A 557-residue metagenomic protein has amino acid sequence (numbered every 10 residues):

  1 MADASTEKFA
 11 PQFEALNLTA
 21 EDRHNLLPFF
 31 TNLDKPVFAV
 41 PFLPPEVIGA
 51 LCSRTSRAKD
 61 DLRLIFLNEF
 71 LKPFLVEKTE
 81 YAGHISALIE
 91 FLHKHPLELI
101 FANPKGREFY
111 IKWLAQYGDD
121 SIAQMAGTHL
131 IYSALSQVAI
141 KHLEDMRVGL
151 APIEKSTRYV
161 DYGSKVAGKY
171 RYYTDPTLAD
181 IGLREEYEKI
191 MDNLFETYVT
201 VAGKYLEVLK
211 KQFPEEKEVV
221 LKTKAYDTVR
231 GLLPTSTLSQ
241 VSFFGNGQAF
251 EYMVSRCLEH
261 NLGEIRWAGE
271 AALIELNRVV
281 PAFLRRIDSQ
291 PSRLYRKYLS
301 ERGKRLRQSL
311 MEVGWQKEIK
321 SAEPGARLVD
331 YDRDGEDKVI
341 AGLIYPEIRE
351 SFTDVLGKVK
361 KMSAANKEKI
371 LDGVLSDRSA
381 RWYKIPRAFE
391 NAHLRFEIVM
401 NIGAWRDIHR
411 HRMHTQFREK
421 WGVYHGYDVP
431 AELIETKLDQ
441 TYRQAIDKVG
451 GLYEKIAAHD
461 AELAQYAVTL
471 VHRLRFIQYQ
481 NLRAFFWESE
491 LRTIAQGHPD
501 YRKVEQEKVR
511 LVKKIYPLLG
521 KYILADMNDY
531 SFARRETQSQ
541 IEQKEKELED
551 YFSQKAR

Functional and structural regions predicted by a protein language model:
M1-R557: A conserved ligand/cofactor-binding region detector
